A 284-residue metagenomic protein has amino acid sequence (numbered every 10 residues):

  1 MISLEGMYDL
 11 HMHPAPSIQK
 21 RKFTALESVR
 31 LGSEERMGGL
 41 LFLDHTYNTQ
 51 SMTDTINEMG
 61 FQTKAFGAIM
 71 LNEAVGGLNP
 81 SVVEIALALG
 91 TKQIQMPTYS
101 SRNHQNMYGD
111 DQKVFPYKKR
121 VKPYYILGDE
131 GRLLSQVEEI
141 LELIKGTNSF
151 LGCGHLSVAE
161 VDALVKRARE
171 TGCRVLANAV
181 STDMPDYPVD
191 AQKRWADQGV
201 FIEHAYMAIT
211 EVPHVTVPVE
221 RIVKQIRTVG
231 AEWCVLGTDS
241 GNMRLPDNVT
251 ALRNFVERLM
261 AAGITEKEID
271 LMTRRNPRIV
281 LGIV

Functional and structural regions predicted by a protein language model:
M1, T53-Q62, E84-G90, E142-K145 (+3 more regions): Acidic (Asp/Glu)-rich catalytic clusters
M1-K64: An N-terminally biased module of ancient metal coordination in phosphate/nucleic-acid-related enzymes
M7-D9, G39, K64-F66, K92-Q95 (+4 more regions): Structural preference for beta-strand elements that scaffold enzyme active sites
H13-A15, H45-T46, A68-A74, P97-S101 (+4 more regions): Active-site beta-loop-alpha junctions enriched in small/polar residues
Q62, M96-Q136, F255-V256: Active-site gating loops and adjacent loop-to-helix segments of metal-dependent hydrolytic enzymes
E142, S149-T216: Catalytic pocket-lining loop regions of alpha/beta-barrel enzymes, especially the amidohydrolase/enolase/GH5 lineages
A231-N248: Short acidic/histidine-rich active-site segments
A251-V284: Mid-to-C-terminal alpha-helical segments outside catalytic/metal-binding sites
